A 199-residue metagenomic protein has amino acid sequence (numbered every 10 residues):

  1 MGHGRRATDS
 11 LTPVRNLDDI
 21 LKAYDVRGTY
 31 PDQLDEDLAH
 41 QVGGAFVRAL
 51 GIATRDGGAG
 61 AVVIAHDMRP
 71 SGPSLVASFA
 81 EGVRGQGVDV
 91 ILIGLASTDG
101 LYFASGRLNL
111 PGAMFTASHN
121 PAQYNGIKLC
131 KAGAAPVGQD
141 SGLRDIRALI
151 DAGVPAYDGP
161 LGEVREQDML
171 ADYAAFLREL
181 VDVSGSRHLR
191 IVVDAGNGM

Functional and structural regions predicted by a protein language model:
R5, D9-F79, G85-Q86, E166-L189: An N-terminal, well-structured beta->alpha segment
Y24, H66, T116, V193-G196: Active-site flanking residues adjacent to catalytic metal/cofactor-binding acidic residues
R27, R69, N120, A134-A135 (+1 more regions): Short, glycine-/Ser/Thr-/acidic-enriched flexible segments
R27-Y30, A96, K128, G198: Gly/Ser/Thr-rich beta-alpha loop segments that engage phosphate groups in nucleotides
R55-A132: Ferredoxin-reductase
N125-M199: Gly/Ser/Thr-enriched, mixed-charge loops and adjacent short helices that form phosphate/oxyanion-binding elements
